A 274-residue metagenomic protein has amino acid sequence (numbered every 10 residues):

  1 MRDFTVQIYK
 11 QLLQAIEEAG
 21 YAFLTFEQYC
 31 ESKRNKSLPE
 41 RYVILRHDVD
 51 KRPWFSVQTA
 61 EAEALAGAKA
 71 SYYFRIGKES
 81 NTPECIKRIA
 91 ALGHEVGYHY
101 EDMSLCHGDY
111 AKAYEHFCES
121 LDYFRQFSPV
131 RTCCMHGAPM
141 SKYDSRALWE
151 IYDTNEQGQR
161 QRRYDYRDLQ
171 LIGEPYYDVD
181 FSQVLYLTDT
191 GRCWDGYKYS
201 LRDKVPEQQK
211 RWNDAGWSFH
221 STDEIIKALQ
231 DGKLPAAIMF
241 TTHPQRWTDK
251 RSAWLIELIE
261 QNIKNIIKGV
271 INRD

Functional and structural regions predicted by a protein language model:
M1-R46, D50-V57, E61-S71, N81 (+3 more regions): Terminal accessory/targeting
R75, E101: Histidine-centered beta-alpha loop that forms part of the nucleotide-sugar donor binding/catalytic region in diverse
K78: Catalytic phosphate/metal-binding cores of nucleic-acid and nucleotide-processing enzymes, i.e., regions that mediate
H94-V96: Long, hydrophobic N-terminal alpha-helical segment
